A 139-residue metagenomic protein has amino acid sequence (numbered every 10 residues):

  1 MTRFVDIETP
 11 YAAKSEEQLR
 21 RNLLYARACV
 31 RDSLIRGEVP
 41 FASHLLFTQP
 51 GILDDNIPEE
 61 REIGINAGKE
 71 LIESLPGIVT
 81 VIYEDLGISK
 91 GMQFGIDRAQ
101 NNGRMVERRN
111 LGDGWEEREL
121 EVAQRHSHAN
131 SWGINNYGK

Functional and structural regions predicted by a protein language model:
M1-K139: Conserved catalytic or regulatory cores that recognize and/or transform ribose-phosphate-containing ligands
